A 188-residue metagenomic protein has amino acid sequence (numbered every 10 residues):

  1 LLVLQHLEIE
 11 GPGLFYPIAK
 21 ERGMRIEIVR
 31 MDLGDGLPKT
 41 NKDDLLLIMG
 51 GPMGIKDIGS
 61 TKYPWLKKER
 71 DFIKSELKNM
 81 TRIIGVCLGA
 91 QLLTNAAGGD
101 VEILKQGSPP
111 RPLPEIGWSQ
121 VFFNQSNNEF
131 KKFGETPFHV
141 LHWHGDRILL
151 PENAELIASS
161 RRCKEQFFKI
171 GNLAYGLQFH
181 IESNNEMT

Functional and structural regions predicted by a protein language model:
L1-A19, V29-D32: N-terminal beta1-alpha1 ligand-phosphate binding loop
L2, E27-V29, L47, I84 (+3 more regions): Hydrophobic/aromatic beta-strand patches that form the interior of the parallel beta-sheet core in alpha/beta enzyme
L4-L7, I48-I55, G145, F179: Glycine-rich His-Gly loop
P12-L14, K56-G59, L93-A96, E152 (+1 more regions): Short glycine-/acidic-enriched loop or helix-start segments at secondary-structure transitions that form or flank
P17-I84: Flexible gly/pro-rich beta->alpha loop and the following alpha-helix that scaffold active-site loops
E76-D100: Catalytic nucleophile loop
G99-E186: Pocket-forming structural segment of enzyme catalytic cores
